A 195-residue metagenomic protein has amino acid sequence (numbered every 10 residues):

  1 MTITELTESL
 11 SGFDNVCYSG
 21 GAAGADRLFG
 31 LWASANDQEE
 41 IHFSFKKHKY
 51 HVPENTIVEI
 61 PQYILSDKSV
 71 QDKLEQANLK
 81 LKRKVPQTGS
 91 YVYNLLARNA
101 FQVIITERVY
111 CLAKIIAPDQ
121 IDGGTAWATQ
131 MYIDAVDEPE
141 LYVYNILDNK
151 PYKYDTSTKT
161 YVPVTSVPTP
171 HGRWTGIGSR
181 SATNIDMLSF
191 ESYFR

Functional and structural regions predicted by a protein language model:
M1-T156, V162-F194: Acidic/glycine-enriched connector segments
